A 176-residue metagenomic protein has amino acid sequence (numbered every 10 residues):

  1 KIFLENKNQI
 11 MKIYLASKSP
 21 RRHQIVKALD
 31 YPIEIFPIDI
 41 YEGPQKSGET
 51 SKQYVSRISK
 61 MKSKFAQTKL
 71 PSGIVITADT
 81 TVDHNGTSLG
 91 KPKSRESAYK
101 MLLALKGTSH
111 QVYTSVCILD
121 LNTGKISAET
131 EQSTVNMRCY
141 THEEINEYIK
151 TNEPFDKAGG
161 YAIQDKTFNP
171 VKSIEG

Functional and structural regions predicted by a protein language model:
F3-I74, T87-S88, E143, T151: N-terminal polybasic phosphate/anion-binding patch
M11-L29, T108, T123-K125, Q132-G176: GST superfamily/GST-like fold recognition
V26, S59, D79, A98 (+2 more regions): Residue-level signal for inorganic ion chemistry
D39-G43, T80-V82, P170: Short, basic/glycine-rich phosphate-binding loops at helix/coil junctions that contact nucleotide phosphates
Y54, T80-H110, M137-C139: Active-site-adjacent loop/tail segments of enzyme domains
T77, S115-C117, Q164: Short beta-strand segments
D83, L119, V171-S173: Short beta-strand-to-turn element immediately C-terminal to the catalytic PLP-Schiff-base lysine in fold type I
Y99-L103, S115-A128, Q132-S133: Anionic-ligand binding region
